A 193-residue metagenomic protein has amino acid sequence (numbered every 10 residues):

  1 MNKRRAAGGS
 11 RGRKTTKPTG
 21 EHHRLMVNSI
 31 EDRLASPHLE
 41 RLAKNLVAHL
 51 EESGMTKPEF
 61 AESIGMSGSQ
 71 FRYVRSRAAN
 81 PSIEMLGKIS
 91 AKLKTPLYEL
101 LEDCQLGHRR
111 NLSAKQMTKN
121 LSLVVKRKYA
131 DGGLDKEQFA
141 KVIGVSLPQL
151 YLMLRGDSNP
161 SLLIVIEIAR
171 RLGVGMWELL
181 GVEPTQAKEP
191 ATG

Functional and structural regions predicted by a protein language model:
R13-M55, G107-G133: A short, Lys/Arg-rich alpha-helix, primarily the initiator
K44, G54-M55, P81-E84, G133-L134 (+1 more regions): Residue-level signal for the short linker/turn that defines the boundary of a DNA-recognition helix
L50, A61, S90, Y129 (+2 more regions): The alpha-helix within a helix-turn-helix
E52-Y73, G133-L152: Short alpha-helical DNA-recognition segment
P58, S69-R72, A79, Y98 (+3 more regions): Key DNA-contact positions within bacterial/archaeal DNA-binding proteins
R75, M85, L93, L101-C104 (+3 more regions): DNA major-groove recognition helix of helix-turn-helix
A78-A91, D157-R170: Short, basic-rich loop-to-helix N-cap that marks the start of a DNA-contacting helix
K94-R110, G173-E189: Short C-terminal boundary/hinge segments that cap the last helix of small helical domains
